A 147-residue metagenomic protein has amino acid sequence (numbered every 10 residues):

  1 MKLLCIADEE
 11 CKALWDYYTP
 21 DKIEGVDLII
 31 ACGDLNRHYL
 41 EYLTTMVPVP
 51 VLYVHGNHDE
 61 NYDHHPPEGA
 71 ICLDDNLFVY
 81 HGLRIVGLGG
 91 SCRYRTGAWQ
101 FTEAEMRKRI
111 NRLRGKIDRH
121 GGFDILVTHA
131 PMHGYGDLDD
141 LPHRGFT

Functional and structural regions predicted by a protein language model:
M1-M46, R114-G122: N-terminal active-site segment of His-dependent metallophosphoesterases
C5-L14, H55-G145: Conserved catalytic scaffold of divalent metal-dependent phosphoesterases
I30, L52-V54: A short beta-strand/loop micro-motif in the catalytic core of glycosyltransferases that engages the nucleotide-sugar
V47-V51: A short helix->loop->beta-strand "cap" motif at the edges of active sites that frequently abuts
